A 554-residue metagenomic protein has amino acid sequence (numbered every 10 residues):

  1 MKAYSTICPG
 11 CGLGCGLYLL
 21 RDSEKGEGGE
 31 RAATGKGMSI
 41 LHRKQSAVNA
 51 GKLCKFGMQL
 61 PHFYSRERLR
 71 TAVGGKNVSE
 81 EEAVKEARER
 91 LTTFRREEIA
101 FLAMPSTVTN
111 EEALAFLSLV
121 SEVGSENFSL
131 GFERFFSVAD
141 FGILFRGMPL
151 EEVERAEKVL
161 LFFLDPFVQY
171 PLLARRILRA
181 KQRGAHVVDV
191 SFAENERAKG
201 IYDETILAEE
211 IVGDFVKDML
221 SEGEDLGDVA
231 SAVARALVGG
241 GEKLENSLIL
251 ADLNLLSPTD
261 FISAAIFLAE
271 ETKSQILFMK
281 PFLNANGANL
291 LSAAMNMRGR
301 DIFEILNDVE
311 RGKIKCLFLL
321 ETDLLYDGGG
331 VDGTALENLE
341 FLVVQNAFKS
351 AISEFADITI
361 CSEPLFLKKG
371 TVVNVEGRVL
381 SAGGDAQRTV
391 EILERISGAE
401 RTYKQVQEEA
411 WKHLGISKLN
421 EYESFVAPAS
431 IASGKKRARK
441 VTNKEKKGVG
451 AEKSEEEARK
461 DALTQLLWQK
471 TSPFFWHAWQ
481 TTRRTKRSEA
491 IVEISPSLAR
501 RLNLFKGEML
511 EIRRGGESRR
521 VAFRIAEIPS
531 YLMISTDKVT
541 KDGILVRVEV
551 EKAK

Functional and structural regions predicted by a protein language model:
M1-G227, A499-R501, F505, R520-R524 (+1 more regions): N-terminal export/assembly segments and adjacent metallocofactor-ligating motifs of anaerobic energy-metabolism
A3-I7, G29-A32, E157-L161, Q169-E196 (+3 more regions): A cross-kingdom feature strongest in bacterial/archaeal respiratory oxidoreductases
A83-A100, P149-E157, V233-L248, T272 (+1 more regions): Glycine-rich phosphate/diphosphate-binding loops that line cofactor/substrate pockets in enzymes
A100-T109, D252-S257, T322-L325: Conserved short loop/turn motifs at secondary-structure junctions
S125-S137, G184-A193, K273-G287, F341-K349: A generic structural motif
F192-A193, K199-V229, L253, F261 (+2 more regions): Short alpha-helices
G227-A232, E400-I416: Internal, active-site/partner-interface "lid" segment
S247-R311: A glycine-rich, hydrophobic/aromatic-adjacent loop/helix-cap motif
